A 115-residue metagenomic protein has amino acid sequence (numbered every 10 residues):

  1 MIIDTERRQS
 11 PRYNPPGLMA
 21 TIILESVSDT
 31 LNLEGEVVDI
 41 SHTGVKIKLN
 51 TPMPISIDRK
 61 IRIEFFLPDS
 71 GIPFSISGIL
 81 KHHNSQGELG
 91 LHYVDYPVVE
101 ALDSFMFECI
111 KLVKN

Functional and structural regions predicted by a protein language model:
M1-H42, C109-N115: N-terminal helix initiation/capping motif
L18-S26, D58-G71: Short conserved beta-strand and strand-loop elements enriched in small hydrophobics with frequent Asp/Gly
T30, G87-N115: C-terminal output/interaction extensions
L33-G35, F74-K81: Short beta-strand-centered aromatic/proline hotspots
H42-T43, H83-E88: Short, conserved beta-turn/loop elements at beta-strand boundaries and strand-helix junctions
V45-L49, I63-E64: Short, well-ordered beta-strand segments in soluble/periplasmic domains
K48-P52, V94: A structural micro-motif recognizing beta-strand termini and the immediately following turn/loop segments
P54-D58, V99-L102: Short, conserved charged micro-motifs
